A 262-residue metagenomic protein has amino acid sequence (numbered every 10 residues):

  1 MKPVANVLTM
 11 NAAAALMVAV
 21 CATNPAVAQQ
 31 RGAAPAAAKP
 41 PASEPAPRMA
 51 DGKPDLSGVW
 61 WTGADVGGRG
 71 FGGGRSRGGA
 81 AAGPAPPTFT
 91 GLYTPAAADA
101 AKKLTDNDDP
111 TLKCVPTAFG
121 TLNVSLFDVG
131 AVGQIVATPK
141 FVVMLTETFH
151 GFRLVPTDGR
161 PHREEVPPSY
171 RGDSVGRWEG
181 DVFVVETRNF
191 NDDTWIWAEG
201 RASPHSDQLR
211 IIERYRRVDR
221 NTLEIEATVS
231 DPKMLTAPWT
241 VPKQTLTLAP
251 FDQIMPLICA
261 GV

Functional and structural regions predicted by a protein language model:
K2-A13, M17-V262: PEST-like low-complexity, intrinsically disordered acidic/proline/serine-rich tracts that flank trafficking/processing
